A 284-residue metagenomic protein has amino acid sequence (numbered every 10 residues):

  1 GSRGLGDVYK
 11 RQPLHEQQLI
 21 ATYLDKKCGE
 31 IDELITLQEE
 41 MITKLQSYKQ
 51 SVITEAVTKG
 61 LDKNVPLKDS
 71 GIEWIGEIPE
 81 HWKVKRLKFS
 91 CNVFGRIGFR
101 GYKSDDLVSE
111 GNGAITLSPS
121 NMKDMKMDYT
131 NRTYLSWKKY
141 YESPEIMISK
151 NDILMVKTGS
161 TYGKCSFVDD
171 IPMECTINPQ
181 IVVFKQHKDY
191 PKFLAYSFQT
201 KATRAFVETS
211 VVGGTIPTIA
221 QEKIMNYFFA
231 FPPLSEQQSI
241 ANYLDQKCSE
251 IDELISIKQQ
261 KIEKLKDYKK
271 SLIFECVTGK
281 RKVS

Functional and structural regions predicted by a protein language model:
G1-Y9: Single conserved hydrophobic/aromatic residue that forms the stacking wall/gate of nucleotide- or nucleobase-binding
D7, S118-P119, W137-K201, G213 (+1 more regions): A short beta-sheet element
Q12-V65, A230-S284: Amphipathic alpha-helical coiled-coil/heptad-repeat segments
L14, Q18, S70-R100, N226 (+2 more regions): Non-catalytic DNA-recognition/assembly elements of restriction-modification systems
L24, C91-F94, F198, L244: Hydrophobic aliphatic residues
G29, S70-E73, P179, K192 (+3 more regions): Positions in alpha-helical segments
V57, L61, C91, M122 (+1 more regions): Hydrophobic pocket-lining residues within nucleotide cofactor-binding pockets
G71, K88-D106, S120-K150: Sequence-specific dsDNA recognition surfaces
